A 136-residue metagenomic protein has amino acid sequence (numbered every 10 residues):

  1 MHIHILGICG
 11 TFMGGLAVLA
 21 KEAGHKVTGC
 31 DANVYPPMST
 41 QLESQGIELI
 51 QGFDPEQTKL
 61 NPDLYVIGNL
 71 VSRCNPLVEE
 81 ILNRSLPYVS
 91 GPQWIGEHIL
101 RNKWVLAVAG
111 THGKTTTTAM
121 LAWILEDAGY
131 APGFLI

Functional and structural regions predicted by a protein language model:
M1-V34, M38, E43-E48, N61 (+2 more regions): ATP-dependent carboxylate-amine ligase
H4, H25, F53, H112-G113: Histidine-centered active-site/metal-ligand motif
L19-E22, E43, Q57-T58, N69 (+1 more regions): Phosphate-binding loop of NTP-binding sites
D31, F53, N69-V71: Short glycine-rich, polar/acidic loop-and-turn segments at beta strand-coil junctions
A32-N33, D54, Q93-W94: Short, ordered loop/turn segments at secondary-structure junctions
L49-F53, V89: Short acidic-hydrophobic, aromatic-tinged amphipathic segments that line or gate anion-handling sites
F53-P62: Short amphipathic alpha-helix with an adjacent loop that forms part of the alpha/beta core around
